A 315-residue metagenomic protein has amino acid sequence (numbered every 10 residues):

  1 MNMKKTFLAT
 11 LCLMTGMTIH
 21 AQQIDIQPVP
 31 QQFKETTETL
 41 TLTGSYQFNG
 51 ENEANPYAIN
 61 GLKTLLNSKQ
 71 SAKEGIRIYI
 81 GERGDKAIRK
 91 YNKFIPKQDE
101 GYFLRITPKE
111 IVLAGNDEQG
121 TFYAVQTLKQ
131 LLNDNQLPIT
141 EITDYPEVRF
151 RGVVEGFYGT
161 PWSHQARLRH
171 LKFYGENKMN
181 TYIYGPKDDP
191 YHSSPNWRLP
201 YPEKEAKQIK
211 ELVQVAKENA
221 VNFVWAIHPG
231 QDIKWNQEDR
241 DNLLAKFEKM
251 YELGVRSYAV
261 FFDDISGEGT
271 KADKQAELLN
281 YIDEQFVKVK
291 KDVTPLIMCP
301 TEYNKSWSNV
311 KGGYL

Functional and structural regions predicted by a protein language model:
M1-L8: Bacterial N-terminal signal peptides that target proteins for export
M3, M14, A21-N116, T127 (+1 more regions): Acidic, contiguous N-terminal accessory segments
A9-G16: Bacterial N-terminal signal peptides
T43-S45, K73, F150, A220 (+2 more regions): A general structural motif
K63-E74, K178-M179, A220, E284-V293: Structural alpha-beta junctions
Y91, P96-K246, E252-R256, K288: Feature activates predominantly on carbohydrate-active enzymes
D117, I265-L315: Catalytic-core regions of glycoside hydrolase
